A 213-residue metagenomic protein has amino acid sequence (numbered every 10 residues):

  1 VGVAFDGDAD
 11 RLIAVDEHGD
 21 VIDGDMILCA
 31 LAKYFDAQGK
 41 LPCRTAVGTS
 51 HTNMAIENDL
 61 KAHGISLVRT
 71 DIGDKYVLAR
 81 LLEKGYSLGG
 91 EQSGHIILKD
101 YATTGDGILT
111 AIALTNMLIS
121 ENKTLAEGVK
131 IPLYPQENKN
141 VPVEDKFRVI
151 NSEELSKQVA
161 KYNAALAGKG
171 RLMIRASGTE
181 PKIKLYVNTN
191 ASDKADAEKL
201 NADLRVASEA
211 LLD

Functional and structural regions predicted by a protein language model:
V1, Q38-D213: Phosphate-binding and adjacent anionic-ligand microenvironments
V1-V15: N-terminal small/polar loop signature for handling phosphorylated ligands or for N-terminal nucleophile
F5-G7, D20-M26, A102-G105: Short glycine/threonine-rich catalytic loop with a Thr-x-Gly-x-Asp
C29-A30: Extended, compositionally biased non-globular segments that define protein topology
Y34: Short, flexible loop segments at boundaries between secondary-structure elements
